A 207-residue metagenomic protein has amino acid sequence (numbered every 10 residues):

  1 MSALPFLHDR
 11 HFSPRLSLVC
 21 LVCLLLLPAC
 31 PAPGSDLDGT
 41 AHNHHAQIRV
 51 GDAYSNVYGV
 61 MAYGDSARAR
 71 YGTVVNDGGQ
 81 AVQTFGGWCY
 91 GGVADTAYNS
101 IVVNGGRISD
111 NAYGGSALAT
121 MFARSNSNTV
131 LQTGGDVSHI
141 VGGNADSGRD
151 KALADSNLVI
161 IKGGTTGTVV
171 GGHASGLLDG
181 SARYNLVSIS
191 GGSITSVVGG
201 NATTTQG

Functional and structural regions predicted by a protein language model:
M1-P14: N-terminal secretory signal peptides that target proteins for export/translocation
A3, A29-A32: Ala/Thr-enriched low-complexity intrinsically disordered regions
H8, S17, P31-G34: A generic alpha-helix propensity feature with a strong bias for hydrophobic helices
S13-L16, Q206: N-terminal compositionally biased or targeting/leader segments
R15-L18, R183: Generic short amphipathic/hydrophobic targeting helices enriched at N-termini, encompassing Sec-type signal peptides
S17-P28: Bacterial N-terminal signal peptides
C30, D36-N56, A62-Q83, C89-N111 (+4 more regions): Surface-exposed loop/turn motifs in large extracellular/passenger domains
